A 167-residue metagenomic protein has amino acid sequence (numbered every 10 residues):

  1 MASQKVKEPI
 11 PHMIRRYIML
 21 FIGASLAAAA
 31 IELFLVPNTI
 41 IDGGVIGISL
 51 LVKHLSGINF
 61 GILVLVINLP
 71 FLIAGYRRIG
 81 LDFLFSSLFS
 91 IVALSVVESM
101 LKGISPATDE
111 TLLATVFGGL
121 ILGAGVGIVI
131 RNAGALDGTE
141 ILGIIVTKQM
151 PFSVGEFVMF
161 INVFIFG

Functional and structural regions predicted by a protein language model:
A2-G167: Core subunits and conserved enzymes of cellular information-processing and envelope-translocation systems across
